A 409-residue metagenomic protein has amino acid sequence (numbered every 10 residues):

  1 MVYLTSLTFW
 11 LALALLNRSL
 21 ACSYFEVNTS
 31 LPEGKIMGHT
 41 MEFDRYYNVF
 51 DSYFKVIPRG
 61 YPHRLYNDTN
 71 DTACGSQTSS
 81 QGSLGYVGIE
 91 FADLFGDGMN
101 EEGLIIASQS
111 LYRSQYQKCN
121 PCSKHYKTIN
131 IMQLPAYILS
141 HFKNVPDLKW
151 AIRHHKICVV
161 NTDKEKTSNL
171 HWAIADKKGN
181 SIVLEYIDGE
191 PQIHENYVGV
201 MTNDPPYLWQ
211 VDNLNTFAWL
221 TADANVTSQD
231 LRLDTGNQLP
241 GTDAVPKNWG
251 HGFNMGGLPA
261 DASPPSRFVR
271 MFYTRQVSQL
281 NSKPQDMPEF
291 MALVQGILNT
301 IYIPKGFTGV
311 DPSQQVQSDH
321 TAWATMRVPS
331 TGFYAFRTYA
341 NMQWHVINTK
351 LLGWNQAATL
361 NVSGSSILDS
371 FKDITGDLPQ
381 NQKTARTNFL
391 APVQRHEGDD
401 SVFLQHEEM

Functional and structural regions predicted by a protein language model:
Y3-A21: Cleavable N-terminal signal peptides of Sec/SRP-targeted secreted and luminal proteins
S19-I36, D44, V49, S168 (+2 more regions): C-terminus-biased signal that marks the final domain/tail of proteins
L20-Y126, H154-H155, V159: A contiguous strand-loop segment
I36-G38, I105-S108, A173-A175, V183 (+2 more regions): Structural recognition of the beta-strand scaffold that forms the well-ordered cores of secreted hydrolase catalytic
F43-R45, Y112-S114, G189-P191, N341-W344: Short, surface-exposed beta-strand-loop junctions and turns on beta-sheet-rich folds
H125-V160, K166, E289-L298: Proteins synthesized as precursors that undergo proteolytic processing into mature forms
H154-P191: Catalytic cofactor-binding cores of redox enzymes
E190-T202: Acidic, His- and aromatic-enriched active-site or binding-groove loops in soluble protein domains that engage sugars
